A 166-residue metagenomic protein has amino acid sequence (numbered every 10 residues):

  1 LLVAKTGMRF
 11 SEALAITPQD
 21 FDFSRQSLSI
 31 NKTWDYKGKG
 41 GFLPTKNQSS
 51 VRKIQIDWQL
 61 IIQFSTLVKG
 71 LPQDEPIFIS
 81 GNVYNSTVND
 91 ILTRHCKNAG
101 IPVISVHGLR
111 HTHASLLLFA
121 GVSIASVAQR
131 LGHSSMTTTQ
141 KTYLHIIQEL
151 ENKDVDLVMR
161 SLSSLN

Functional and structural regions predicted by a protein language model:
L1, K5-E12, I91-R94, N98 (+4 more regions): C-terminal catalytic core of tyrosine-transesterase DNA break-rejoin enzymes
V3-W34: Short, charged phosphate-coordinating catalytic segments
F21, I54, H107, M136-T137: Residues that recognize and position ribonucleotide moieties
S24, S50, G100, G108: Exposed loop/turn and edge beta-strand positions of beta-sandwich/beta-sheet ligand-binding modules
R25, G38-V51, Q55-L60, T66 (+1 more regions): C-terminal secondary-structure termini that scaffold catalytic or DNA-interacting sites
R25, T33, D57-P102: Active-site/catalytic core of tyrosine-dependent DNA strand-transfer enzymes
R25-I30, I79, S105, L116 (+2 more regions): Short functional hotspots where side chains directly engage DNA or cofactors
Y84, V88, V106, R110 (+1 more regions): Hydrophobic (often cysteine-bearing) scaffold residues that line and stabilize catalytic clefts of nucleotide/cofactor
